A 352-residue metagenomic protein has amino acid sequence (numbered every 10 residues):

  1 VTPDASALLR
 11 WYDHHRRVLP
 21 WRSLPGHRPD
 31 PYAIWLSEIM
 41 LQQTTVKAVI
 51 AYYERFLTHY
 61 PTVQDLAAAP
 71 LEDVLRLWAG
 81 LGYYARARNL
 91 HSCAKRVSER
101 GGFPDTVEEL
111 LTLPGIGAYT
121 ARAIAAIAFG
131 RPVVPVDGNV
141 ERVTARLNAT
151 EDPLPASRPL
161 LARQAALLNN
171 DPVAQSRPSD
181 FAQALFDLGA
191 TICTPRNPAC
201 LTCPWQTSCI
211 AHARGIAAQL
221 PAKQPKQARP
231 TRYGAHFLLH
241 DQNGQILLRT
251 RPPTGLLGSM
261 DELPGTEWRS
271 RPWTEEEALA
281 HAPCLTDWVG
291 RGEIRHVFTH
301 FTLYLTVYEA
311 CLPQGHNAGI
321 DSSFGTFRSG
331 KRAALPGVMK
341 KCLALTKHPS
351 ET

Functional and structural regions predicted by a protein language model:
V1-S23, A190-T352: Intrinsically disordered, low-complexity, charged terminal extensions of DNA damage-control enzymes
S6-L201, W205-A218, T231: Catalytic cores of DNA base-excision repair glycosylases
